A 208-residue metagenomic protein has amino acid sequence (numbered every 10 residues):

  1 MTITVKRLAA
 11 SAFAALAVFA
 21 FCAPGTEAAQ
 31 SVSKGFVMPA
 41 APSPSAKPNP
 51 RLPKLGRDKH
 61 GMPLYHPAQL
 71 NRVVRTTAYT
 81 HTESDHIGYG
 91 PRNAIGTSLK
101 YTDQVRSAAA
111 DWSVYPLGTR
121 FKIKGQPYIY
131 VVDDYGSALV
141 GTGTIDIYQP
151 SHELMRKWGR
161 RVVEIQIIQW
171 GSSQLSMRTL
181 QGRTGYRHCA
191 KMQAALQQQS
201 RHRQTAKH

Functional and structural regions predicted by a protein language model:
T2-H208: Solvent-exposed, well-ordered loop and adjacent helix/strand elements within mature globular domains that form
